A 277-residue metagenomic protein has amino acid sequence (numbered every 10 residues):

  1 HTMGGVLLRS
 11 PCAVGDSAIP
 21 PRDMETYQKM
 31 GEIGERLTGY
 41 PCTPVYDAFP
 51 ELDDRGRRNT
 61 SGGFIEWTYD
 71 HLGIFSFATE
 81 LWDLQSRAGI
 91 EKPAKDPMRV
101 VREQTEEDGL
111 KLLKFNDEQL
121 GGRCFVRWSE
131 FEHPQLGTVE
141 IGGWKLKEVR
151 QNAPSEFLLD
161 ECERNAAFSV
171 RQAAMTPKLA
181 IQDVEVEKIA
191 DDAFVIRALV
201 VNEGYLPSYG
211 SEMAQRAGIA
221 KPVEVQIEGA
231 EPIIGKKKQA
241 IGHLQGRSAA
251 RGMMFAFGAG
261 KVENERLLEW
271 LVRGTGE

Functional and structural regions predicted by a protein language model:
H1-I189, F194, L199-G204, E228-M253 (+1 more regions): Metallocarboxypeptidase
E185, Q226, E269-R273: Generic structural detector for well-ordered beta-strands
V200-Q215: Short amphipathic, basic-aromatic surface patches that mediate peripheral association with negatively charged
M213-I233: Extended low-complexity, serine/threonine- and proline-enriched intrinsically disordered segments
G258-E277: Low-complexity, intrinsically disordered segments enriched in Ser/Thr together with acidic residues
